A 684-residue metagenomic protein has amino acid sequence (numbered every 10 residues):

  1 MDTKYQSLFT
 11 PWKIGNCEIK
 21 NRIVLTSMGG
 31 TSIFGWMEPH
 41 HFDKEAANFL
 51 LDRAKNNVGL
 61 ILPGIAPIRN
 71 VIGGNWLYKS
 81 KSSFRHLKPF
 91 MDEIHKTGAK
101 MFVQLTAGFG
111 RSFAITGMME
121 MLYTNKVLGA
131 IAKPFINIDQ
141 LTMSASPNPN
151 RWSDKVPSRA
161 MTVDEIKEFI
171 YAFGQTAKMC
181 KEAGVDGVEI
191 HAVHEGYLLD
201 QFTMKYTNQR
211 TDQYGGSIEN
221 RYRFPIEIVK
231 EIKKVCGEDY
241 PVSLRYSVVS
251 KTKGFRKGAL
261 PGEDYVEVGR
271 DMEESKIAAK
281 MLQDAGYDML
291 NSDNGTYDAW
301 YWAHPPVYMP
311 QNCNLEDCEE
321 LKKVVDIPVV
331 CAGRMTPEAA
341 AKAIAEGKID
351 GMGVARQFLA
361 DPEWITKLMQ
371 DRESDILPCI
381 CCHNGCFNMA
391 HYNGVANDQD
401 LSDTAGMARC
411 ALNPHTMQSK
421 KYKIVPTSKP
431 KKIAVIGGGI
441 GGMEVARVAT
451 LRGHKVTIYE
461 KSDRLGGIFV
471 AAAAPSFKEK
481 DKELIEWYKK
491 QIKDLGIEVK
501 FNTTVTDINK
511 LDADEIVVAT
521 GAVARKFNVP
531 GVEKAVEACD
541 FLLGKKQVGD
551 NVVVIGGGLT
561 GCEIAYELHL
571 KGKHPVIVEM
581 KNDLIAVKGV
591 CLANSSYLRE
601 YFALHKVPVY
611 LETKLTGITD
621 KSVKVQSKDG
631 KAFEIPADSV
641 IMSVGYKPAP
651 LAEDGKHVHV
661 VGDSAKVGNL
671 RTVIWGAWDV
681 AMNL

Functional and structural regions predicted by a protein language model:
M1-I436, I440-L451, V456, R464 (+1 more regions): Flavin-dependent oxidoreductase catalytic cores
G30-T31, P67, T296, G385 (+6 more regions): Active-site/binding-pocket entry motifs
G98-A99, Y240, I327, I497 (+2 more regions): A short helix->loop->beta-strand "cap" motif at the edges of active sites that frequently abuts
V229, K234, S419-S428, L451 (+4 more regions): Flanking helices and flexible, charged tails adjoining ferredoxin-like Fe-S electron-transfer domains in multi-subunit
Y287, I485, G496-E498, A535 (+2 more regions): Short, conserved active-site loop motifs that form the nucleotide-linked donor/cofactor pocket
L290, L321, A343, A355 (+7 more regions): Hydrophobic, well-ordered secondary-structure elements that form the walls of internal hydrophobic environments
T427-Y459, L465, K500-E515, A519-V529 (+4 more regions): Rossmann-like dinucleotide/flavin-binding elements
I458-L495, E567-T613: Rossmann-like dinucleotide-binding cores of NAD(P)H-dependent redox enzymes
